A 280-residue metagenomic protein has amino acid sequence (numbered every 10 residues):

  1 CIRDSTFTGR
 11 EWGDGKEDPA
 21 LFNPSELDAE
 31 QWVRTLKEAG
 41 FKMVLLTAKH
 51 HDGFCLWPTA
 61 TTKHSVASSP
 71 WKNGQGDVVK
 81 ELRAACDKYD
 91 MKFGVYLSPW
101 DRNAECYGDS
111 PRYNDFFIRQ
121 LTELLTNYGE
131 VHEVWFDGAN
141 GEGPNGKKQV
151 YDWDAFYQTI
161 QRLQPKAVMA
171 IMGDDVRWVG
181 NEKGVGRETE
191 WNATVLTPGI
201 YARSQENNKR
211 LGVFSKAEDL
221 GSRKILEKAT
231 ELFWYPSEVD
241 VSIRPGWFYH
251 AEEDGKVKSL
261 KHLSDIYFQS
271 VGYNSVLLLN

Functional and structural regions predicted by a protein language model:
R3-N280: Mature catalytic domains of secreted/periplasmic carbohydrate-active enzymes
